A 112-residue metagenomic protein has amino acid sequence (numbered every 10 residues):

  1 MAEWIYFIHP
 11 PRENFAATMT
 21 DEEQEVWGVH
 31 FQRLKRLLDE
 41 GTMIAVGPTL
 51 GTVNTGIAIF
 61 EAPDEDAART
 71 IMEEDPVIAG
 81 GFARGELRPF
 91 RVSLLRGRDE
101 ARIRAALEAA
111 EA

Functional and structural regions predicted by a protein language model:
M1-A112: Conserved, structured core segments of small domains
